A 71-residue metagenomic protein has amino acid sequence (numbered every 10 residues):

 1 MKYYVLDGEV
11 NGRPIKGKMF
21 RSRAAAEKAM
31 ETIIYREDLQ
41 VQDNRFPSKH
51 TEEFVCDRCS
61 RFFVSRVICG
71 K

Functional and structural regions predicted by a protein language model:
M1-K16, V64: Short aromatic-glycine-(Arg/Gly/Cys) micro-motifs in beta-strand/loop hairpins
D7, P14, K18, M30-T32 (+1 more regions): Generic hydrophobic/packing signal
M19-R23: Conserved aromatic
E27, T32-K71: Short, mixed-charge low-complexity intrinsically disordered segments
